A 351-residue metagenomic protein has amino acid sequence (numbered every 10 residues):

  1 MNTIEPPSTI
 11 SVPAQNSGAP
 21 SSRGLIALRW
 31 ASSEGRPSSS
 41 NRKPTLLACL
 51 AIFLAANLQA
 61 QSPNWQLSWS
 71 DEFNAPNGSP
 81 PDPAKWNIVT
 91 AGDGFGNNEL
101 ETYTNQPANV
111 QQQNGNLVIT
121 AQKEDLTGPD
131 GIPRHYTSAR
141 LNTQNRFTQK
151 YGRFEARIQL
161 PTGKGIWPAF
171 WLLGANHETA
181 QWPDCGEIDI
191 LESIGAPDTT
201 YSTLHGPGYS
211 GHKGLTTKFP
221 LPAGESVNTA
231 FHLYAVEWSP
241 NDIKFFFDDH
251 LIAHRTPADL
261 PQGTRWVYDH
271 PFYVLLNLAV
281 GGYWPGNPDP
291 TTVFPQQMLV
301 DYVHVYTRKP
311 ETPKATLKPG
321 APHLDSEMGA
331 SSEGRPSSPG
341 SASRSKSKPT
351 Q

Functional and structural regions predicted by a protein language model:
P7-S8: Intrinsic low-complexity, disordered N-terminal segments enriched in polar/charged/small residues
V12, S32-E34, P339-A342: Short Gly/Ser/Thr- and charged-rich N-terminal loops/segments that act as flexible capping/hinge elements
L47-N57: Bacterial N-terminal signal peptides
L50, A321-D325, P336, P349: Compositionally biased, intrinsically disordered low-complexity segments enriched in Pro/Arg/Gln/His
Q61-E327, K346: GH16 jelly-roll
A330, R335-Q351: Long, low-complexity, intrinsically disordered segments
